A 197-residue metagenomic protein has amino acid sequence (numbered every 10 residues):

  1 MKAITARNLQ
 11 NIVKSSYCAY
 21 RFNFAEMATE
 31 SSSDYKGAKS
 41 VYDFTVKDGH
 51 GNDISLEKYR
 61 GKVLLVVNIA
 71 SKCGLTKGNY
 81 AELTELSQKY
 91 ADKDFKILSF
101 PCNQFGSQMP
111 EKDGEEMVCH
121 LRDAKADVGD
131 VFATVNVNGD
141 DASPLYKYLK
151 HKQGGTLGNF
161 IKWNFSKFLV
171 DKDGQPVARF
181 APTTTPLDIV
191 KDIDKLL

Functional and structural regions predicted by a protein language model:
M1-M27: N-terminal mitochondrial targeting presequence
Y20-E57, G78-N79, P144: N-terminal "domain-start" segment that seeds a small globular fold
V46, D92-G114, V128-D140: Thiol-based oxidoreductase modules, predominantly thioredoxin-like and allied folds used for disulfide exchange
D48, G61, N68-K72: Amphipathic alpha-helical repeat scaffolds
K62-V63, S71, K77-N103, R122-K125: Conserved helix-turn-beta segment immediately C-terminal to the redox Cys motif in thioredoxin-like folds
G114-N164: Short, internal strand/loop/helix patches that form the active-site neighborhood or redox-interaction surface
P144-L197: Thiol-/selenol-based redox modules, centered on thioredoxin-like and closely related oxidoreductase domains
